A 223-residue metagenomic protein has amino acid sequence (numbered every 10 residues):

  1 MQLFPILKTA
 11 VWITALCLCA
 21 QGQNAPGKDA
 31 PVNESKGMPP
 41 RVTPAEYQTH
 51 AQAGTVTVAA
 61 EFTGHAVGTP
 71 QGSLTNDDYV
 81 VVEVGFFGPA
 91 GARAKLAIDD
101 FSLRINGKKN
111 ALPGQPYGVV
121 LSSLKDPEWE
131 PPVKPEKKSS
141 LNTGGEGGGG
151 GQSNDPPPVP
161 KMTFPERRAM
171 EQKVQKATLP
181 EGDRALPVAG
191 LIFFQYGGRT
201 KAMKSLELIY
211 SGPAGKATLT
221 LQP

Functional and structural regions predicted by a protein language model:
M1-P5: N-terminal secretory signal peptides that target proteins for export/translocation
K8-C19: Bacterial N-terminal signal peptides
Q23-P223: Conserved functional micro-motifs across diverse proteins
